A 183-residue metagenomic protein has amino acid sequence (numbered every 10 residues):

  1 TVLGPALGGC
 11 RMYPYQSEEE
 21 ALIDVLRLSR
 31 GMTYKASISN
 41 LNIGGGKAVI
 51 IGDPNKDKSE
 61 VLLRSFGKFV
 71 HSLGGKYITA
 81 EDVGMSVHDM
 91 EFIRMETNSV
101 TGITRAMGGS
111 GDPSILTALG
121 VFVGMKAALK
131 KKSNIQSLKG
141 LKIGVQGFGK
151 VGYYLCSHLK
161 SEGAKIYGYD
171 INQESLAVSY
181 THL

Functional and structural regions predicted by a protein language model:
T1-G108: N-terminal ligand-binding/catalytic initiation module
V25-L28, V121-L129: Buried hydrophobic packing segments
A106-P113, A127-Q136: A short, basic/flexible loop-to-alpha-helix module at the beginning of a structural domain
T117-A118, F122-M125, S137-L159: Glycine-rich adenosine-cofactor-binding loop
I166: Short beta-strand element of Class I
D170: Conserved acidic E/D residue at the C-terminus of a beta-strand in Rossmann-like folds
Q173-S175: Helix N-cap at the beta1-alpha1 junction of Rossmann-like dinucleotide-binding domains, i.e., the first residues
T181-H182: Conserved small/polar residues in nucleotide/adenosyl-binding loops
